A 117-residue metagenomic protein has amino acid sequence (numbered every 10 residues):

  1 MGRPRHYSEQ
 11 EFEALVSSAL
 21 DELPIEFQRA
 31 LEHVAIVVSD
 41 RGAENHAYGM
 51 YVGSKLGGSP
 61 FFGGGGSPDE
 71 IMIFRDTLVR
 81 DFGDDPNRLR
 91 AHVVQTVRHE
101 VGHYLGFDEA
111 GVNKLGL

Functional and structural regions predicted by a protein language model:
M1-H92, Y104, G111-N113: Active-site rim/adjacent substrate-binding subdomains
H92-E100: Short alpha-helical catalytic segment bearing the HExxH-like zincin motif of zinc-dependent metalloproteases
